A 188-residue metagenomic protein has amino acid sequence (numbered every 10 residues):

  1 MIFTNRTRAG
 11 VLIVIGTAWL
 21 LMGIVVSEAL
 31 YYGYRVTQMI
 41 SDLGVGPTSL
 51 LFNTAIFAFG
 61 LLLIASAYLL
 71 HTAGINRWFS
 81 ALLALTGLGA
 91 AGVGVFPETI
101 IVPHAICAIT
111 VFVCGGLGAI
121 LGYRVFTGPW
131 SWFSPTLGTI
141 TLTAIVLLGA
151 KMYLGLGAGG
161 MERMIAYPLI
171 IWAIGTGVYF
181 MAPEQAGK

Functional and structural regions predicted by a protein language model:
I2-R8, Y68-F79, R124-F133, A182-A186: Membrane-interface helix-boundary motifs at transmembrane edges
A18-Y34: Alpha-helical transmembrane segments of multi-pass membrane proteins
Y34-G44: Membrane-interface interhelical loops and short amphipathic "cap" helices that link adjacent transmembrane segments
L43-L61: Interfacial helix-start motif at the membrane-water boundary
A55-A65, V113-G122, P168-M181: Hydrophobic cores of alpha-helical transmembrane segments in multi-pass inner/ER membrane proteins, independent
W78-G94, T139-V146: Small-polar-interrupted transmembrane alpha-helices in polytopic inner-membrane proteins
T86-F126: Membrane-proximal helix-loop-helix units in multi-pass membrane proteins
P129-K188: Terminal transmembrane helical module of multi-pass membrane proteins
